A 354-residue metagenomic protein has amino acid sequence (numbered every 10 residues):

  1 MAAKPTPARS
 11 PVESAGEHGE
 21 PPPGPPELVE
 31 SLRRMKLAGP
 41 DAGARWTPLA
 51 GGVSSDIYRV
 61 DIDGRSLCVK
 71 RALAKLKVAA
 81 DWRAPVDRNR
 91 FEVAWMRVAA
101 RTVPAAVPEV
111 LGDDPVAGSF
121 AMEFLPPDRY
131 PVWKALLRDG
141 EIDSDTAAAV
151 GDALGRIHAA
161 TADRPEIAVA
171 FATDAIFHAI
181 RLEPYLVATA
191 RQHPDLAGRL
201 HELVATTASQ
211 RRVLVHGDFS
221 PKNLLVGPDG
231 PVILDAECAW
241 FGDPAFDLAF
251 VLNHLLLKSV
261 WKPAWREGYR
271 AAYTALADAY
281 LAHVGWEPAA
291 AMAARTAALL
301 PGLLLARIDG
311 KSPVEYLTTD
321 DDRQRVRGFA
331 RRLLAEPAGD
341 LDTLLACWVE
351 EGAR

Functional and structural regions predicted by a protein language model:
A2-W46: Juxta-kinase regulatory segment immediately upstream of eukaryotic protein kinase catalytic domains
T6-G19, P23-G24, E123, R156-T206 (+1 more regions): Active-site catalytic-loop/activation-segment of kinase and kinase-like phosphoryl-transfer enzymes
W46-V69, H201-L248: Active-site acidic catalytic loop and adjacent metal/ATP-binding pocket of ATP-dependent phosphoryl transfer enzymes
L49, S54-E166: ATP-binding pocket architecture of kinase catalytic cores
L76-K77, R129, L224, F241-D243 (+1 more regions): Conserved protein kinase catalytic core
K77-D87, W261-G268, D320: Short, flexible/disordered intra-domain loops and linkers
A94, A245-W286, L300-T318: Active-site activation/catalytic loop segments of kinase-like enzymes and analogous catalytic loops in related
E287-R354: Helical subdomain adjoining the active site within ATP-dependent kinase catalytic cores
